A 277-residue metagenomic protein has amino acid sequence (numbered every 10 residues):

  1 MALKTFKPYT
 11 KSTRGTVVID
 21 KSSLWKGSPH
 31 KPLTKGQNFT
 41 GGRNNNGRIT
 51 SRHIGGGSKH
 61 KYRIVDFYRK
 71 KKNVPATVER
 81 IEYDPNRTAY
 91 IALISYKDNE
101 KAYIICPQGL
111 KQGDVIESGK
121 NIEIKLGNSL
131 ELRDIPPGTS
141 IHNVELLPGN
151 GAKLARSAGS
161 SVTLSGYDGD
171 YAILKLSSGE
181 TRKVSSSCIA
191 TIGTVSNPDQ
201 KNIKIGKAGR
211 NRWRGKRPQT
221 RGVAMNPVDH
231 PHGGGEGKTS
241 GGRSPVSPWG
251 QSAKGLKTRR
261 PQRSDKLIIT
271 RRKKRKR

Functional and structural regions predicted by a protein language model:
M1-R87, Q108-R277: Basic, glycine/proline-rich low-complexity segments that contact nucleic acids
N86, I94-Y96: Structural recognition of beta-strand segments within beta-rich domains
A92-L93, A172: Short, hydrophobic/aromatic-rich beta-strand segments within well-structured domains
Y96-N99, S177-S178: Short acidic-glycine loop/turn motifs at beta-strand connectors
N99-K111: Beta-strand/loop nucleic-acid-binding surfaces
